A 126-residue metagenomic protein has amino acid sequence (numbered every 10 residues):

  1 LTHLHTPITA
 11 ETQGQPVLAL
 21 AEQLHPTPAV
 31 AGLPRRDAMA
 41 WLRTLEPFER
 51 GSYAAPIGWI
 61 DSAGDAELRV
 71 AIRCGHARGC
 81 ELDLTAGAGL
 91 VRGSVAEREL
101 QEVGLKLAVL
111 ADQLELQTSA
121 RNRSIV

Functional and structural regions predicted by a protein language model:
L1, D65-R78: Structural signature of FAD isoalloxazine-binding scaffolds in flavoprotein oxidoreductases
L1-R43, E115-T118, R123-V126: Contiguous alpha-helical scaffold segments within structured protein domains that host functional hotspots
H3, Q15-A19, L33, D37 (+4 more regions): Generic recognition of stable, solvent-exposed alpha-helical segments in well-folded globular domains
L4, G75-V126: Cytosolic ligand/metal-binding cores
T27-V30, W59-I60, V91-G93: Flexible loop/turn segments at secondary-structure boundaries
P28, G51-A54, D83-T85: Short glycine- and Lys/Arg-enriched binding-loop motifs that mark or flank ligand-binding interfaces
L33, P56, S62, R73 (+1 more regions): Fold-independent oxyanion-binding glycine-rich loops and adjacent beta-strand/coil segments at enzyme active sites
M39-E67, A71: Hydrophobic alpha-helical bundle architecture
